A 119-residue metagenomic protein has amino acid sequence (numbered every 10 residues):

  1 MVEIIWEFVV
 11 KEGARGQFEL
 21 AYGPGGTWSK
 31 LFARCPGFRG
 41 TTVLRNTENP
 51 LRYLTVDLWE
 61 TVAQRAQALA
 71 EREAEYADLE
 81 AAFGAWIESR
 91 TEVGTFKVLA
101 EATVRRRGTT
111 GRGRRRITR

Functional and structural regions predicted by a protein language model:
V2, R39-R52, A77-R119: Glycine-rich beta-strand-turn "strand-cap" elements at beta-sheet edges
V2-V9, G40-E71: Short, well-ordered beta-strand segments in beta-rich or mixed alpha/beta enzyme and ligand-binding folds
F8-K11, R15-G16: N-terminal presequence-like segments and adjacent domain-start helices
Q17, G23-R39, L58-K97: An amphipathic, aromatic/His-enriched active-site/gating alpha helix that lines ligand/cofactor pockets
